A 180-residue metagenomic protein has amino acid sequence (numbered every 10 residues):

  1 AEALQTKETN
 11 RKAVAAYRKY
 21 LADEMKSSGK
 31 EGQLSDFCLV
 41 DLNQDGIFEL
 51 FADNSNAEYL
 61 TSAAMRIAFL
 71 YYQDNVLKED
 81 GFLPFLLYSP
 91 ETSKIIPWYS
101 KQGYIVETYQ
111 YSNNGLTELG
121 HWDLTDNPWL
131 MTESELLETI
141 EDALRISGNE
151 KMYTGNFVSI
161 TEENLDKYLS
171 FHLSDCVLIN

Functional and structural regions predicted by a protein language model:
A1-E31, N75-F85: Blade-edge motifs of beta-propeller repeat domains
A1-E8, K19, K26-S28, E91-N180: Acidic, small-residue rich beta-repeat scaffolds with periodic aromatic anchors
E31-V40, N54: N-terminal "first-domain core" detector
S35, M65-I67, Y104: Repetitive beta-architecture junctions, highlighting loop-to-beta-strand starts across blade-like repeats
D36-Q44, L87-P90: Structural signature of eukaryotic scaffold interfaces centered on beta-propeller domains
N43-S55, E91-P97: Acidic/hydrophobic-patterned starts of short beta strands in beta-sheet-rich repeat architectures
A57-A63: Short, cysteine-centered beta-strand-loop-beta hairpins and adjacent loop/turn segments enriched in charged/polar
A63-D80, Y109-S112: Beta-propeller blade repeat segments, especially FG-GAP/WD-type strand-to-loop junctions in 6- to 7-bladed propeller
